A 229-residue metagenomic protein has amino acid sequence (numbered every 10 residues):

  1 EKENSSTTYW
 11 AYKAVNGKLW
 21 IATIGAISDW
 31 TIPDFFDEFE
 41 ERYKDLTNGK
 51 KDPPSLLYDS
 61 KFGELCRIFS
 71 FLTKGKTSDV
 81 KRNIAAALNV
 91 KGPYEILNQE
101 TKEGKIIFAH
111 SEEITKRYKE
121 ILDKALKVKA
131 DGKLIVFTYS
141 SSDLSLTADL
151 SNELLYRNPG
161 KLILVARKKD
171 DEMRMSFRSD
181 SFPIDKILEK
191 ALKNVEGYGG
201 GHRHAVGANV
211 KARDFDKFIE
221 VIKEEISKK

Functional and structural regions predicted by a protein language model:
E1-E64, G132-Y139, S145-K229: Replace "Mg2+/Mn2+-dependent" with "divalent metal-dependent
D34-I121: Accessory alpha-helical/coil subdomains and C-terminal extensions that flank or cap enzyme catalytic cores
N98-P159: Long, well-ordered mid-to-C-terminal structural blocks that present hydrophobic/aromatic surfaces
